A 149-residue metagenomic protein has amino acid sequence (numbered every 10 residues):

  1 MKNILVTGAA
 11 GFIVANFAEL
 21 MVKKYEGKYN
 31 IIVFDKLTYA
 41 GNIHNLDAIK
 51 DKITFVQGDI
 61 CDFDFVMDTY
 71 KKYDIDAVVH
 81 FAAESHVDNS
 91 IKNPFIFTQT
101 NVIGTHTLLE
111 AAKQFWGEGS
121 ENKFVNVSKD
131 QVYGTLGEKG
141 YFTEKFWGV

Functional and structural regions predicted by a protein language model:
M1-V149: N-terminal Rossmann-like NAD(P)+-binding domain of SDR-like oxidoreductases, especially those catalyzing
